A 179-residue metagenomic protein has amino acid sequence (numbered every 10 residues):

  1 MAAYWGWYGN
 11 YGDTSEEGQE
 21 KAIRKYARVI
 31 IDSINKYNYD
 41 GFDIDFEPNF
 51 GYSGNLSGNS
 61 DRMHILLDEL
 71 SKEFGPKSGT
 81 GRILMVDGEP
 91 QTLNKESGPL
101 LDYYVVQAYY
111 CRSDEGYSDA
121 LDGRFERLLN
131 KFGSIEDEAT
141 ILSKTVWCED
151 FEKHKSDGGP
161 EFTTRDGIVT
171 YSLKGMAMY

Functional and structural regions predicted by a protein language model:
M1-Y179: Secreted glycan hydrolases and related glycan-binding modules that recognize and/or cleave
